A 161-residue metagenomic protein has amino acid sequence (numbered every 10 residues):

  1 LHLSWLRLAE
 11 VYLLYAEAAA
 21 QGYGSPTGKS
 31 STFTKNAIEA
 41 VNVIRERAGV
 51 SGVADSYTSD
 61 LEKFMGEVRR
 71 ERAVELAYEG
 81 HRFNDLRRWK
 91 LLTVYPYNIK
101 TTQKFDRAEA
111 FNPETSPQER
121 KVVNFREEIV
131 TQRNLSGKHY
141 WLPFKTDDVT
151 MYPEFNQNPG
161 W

Functional and structural regions predicted by a protein language model:
L1-I44: C-terminal substrate/ligand-recognition segments
H2-L3, V41, R45, D55-W161: Long, intrinsically disordered, low-complexity segments
A48-S51: Alpha-helical junction/boundary sensor with strong preference for TPR arrays
